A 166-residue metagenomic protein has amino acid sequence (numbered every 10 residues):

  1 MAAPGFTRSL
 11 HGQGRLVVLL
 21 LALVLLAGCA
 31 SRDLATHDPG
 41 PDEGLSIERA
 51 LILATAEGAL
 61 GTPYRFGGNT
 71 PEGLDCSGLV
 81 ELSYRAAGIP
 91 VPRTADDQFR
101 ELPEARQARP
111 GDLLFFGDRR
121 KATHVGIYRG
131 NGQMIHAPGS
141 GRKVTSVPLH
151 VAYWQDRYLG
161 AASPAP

Functional and structural regions predicted by a protein language model:
A3-V18: Bacterial N-terminal signal peptides that target proteins for export
V24-G28: C-terminal motif of bacterial Sec signal peptides marking the signal peptidase cleavage site
A30-I47, D96, E101-A105, R129-P166: Aromatic- and glycine-rich peptidoglycan recognition patches
L34-L82: Post-signal-peptide N-terminal segment of Sec-exported extracytoplasmic proteins
T62-P110: Catalytic cysteine-centered active-site loop
R109-L113, G132: Structural motif
